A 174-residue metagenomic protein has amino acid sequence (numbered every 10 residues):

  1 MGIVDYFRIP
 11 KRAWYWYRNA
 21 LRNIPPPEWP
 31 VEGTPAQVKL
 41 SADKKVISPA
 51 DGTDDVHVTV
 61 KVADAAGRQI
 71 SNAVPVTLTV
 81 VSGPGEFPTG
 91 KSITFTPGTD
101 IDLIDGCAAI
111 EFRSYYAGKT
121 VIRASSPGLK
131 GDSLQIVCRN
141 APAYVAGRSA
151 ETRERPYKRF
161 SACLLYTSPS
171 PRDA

Functional and structural regions predicted by a protein language model:
M1-A36: Extended substrate-binding grooves/exosites of carbohydrate-active enzymes
W29, N140-R159: Low-complexity, Pro/Ser/Thr- and charge-rich linker/hinge segments at domain boundaries
K39-K44, T53-S71, I122-A124: Beta-strand-rich structural segments
D51, D55-V56, A65-T96: Short flexible loop/turn segments that cap and initiate beta-strands
T99, I104-Y115: Short, hydrophobic beta-strand segments
Y116-T120: Short tyrosine-centred short linear motifs in exposed loops/low-complexity segments
K130-N140: Edge beta-strands of extracellular beta-sandwich domains
Y166-R172: Conserved small/polar residues in nucleotide/adenosyl-binding loops
